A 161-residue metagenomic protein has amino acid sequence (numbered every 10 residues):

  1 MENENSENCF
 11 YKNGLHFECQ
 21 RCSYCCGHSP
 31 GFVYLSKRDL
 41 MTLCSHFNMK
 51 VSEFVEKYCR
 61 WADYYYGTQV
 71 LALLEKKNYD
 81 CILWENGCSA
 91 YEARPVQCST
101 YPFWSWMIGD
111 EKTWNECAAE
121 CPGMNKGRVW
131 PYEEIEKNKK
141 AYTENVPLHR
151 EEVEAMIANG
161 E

Functional and structural regions predicted by a protein language model:
M1-E161: Short loop/turn segments that flank or connect secondary-structure elements
